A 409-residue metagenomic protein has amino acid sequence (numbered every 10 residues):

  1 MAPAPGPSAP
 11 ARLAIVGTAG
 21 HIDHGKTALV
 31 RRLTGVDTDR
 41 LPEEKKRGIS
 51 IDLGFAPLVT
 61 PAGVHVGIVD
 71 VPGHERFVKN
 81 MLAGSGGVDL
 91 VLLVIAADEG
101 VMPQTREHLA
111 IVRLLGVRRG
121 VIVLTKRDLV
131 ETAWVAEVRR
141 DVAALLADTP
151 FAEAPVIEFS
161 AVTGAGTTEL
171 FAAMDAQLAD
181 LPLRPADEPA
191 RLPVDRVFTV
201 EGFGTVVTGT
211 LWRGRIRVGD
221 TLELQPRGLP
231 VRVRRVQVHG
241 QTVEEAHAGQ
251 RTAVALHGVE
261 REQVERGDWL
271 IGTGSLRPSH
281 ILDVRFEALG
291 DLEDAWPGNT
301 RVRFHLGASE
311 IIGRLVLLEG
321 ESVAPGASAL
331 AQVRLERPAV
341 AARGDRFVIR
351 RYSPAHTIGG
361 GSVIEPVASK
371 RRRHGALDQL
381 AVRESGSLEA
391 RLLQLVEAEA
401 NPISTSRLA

Functional and structural regions predicted by a protein language model:
A2-V71, E75: Conserved G1/Walker A P-loop phosphate-binding module
S8, A133, A144-G290: Conserved catalytic-core segments of large NTP-driven translation/proteostasis enzymes
D23, L29, G48, D70 (+13 more regions): Residue-level signature of catalytic and energy-coupling elements of molecular machines, predominantly ATP/GTP-dependent
L29-R32, Q104-I111, E137-L145, E169-Q177: Alpha-helical scaffold elements adjacent to nucleotide-binding pockets in ATP/GTP-utilizing enzyme cores
H65, V71-R76, S85-L109, R113-E137: Conserved Switch II/interswitch segment of TRAFAC-class P-loop GTPases
H74-E75, D98-M102, K126-E131, A161-A165 (+6 more regions): Conserved nucleotide-binding/hydrolysis micro-motifs of P-loop NTPases
L129-W134, A144, V259-A409: C-terminal effector modules of nucleic-acid-centric enzymes and ribosome-associated factors
